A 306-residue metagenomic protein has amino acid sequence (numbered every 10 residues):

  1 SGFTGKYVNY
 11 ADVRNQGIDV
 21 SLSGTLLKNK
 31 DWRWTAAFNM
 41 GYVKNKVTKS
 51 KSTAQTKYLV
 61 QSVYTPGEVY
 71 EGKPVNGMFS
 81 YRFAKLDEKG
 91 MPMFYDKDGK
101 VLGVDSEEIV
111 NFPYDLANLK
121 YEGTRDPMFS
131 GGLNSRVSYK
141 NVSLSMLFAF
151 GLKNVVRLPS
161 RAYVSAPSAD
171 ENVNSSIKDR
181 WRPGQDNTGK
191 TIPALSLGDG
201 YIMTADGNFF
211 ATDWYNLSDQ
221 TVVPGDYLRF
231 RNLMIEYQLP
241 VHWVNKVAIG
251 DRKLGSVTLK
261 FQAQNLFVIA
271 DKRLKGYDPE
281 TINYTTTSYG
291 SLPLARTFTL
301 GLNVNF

Functional and structural regions predicted by a protein language model:
T4, R14-I18, M40-K46, D126-G131 (+3 more regions): Transmembrane beta-barrel architecture of outer-membrane proteins
T4-N9, N118-Y121, S218-V222, T285-G290: Extracellular loop and loop/strand-boundary signature of outer-membrane beta-barrel proteins
V8-R14, I18, T25-R125, V156 (+3 more regions): Conserved small-residue
D19-S21, Y237, L294-F306: Outer-membrane beta-barrel "beta-signal"
L22, A36-F38, M146, L259-F261 (+1 more regions): Membrane-embedded beta-strand positions of outer-membrane beta-barrel proteins
G24-L26, M40-K46, Y139-N141, F150-N154 (+4 more regions): Transmembrane beta-strands of outer-membrane beta-barrel pores
K30, N141-M146, H242-W243: Repeated loop/turn-to-beta-strand initiation elements of outer-membrane beta-barrel proteins
L152-I249, S256-T258: Extracytoplasmic gating/loop element in the C-terminal half of outer-membrane beta-barrel translocons and assembly
